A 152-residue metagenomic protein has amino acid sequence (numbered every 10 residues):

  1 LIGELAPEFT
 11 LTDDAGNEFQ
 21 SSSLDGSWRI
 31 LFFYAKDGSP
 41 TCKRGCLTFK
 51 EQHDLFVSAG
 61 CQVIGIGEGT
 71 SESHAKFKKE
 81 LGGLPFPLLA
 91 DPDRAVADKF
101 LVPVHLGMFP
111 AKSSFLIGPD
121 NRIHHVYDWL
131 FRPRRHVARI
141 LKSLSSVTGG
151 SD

Functional and structural regions predicted by a protein language model:
L1-D152: Chalcogenol-based redox active-site neighborhoods
